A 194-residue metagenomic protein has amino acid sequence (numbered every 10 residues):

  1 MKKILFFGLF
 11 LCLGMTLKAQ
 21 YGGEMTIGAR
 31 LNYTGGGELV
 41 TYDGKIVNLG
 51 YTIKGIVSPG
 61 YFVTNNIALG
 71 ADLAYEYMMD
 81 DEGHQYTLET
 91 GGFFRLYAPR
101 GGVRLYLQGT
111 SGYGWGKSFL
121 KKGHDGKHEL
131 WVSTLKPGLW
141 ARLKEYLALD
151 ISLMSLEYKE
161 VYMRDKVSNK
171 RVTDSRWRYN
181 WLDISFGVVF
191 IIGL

Functional and structural regions predicted by a protein language model:
I4-L13: Sec-dependent N-terminal signal peptides
L13-A19: Sec/Tat signal peptide C-region and signal peptidase I cleavage site
Q20-G35: Transmembrane beta-strand segments of Gram-negative outer membrane beta-barrel proteins
Y33-G35, I53-K136, A141-L149, Y179-L194: Gram-negative (and chloroplast) outer-membrane scaffold detector with strong preference for beta-barrel transmembrane
E38-Y42, S118-K122, S168-T173: Extracytoplasmic loops and strand-loop junctions of Gram-negative outer membrane beta-barrel proteins
S152-M154: Internal, hydrophobic beta-strand segments that form the core of beta-sheet-rich folds
Y158-K159: C-terminal beta-signal and adjacent terminal beta-strands/loops of Gram-negative outer-membrane beta-barrel proteins
